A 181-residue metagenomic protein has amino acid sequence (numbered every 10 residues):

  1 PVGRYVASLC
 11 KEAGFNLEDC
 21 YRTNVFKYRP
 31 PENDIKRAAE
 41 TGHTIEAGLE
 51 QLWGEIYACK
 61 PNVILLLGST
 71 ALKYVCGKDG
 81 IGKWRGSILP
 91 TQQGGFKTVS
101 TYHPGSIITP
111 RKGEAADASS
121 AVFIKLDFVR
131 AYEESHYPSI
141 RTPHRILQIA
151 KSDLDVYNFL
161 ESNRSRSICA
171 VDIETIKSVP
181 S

Functional and structural regions predicted by a protein language model:
P1, A13, P138-S181: Conserved RNase H-like, two-metal-ion catalytic cores of nucleic-acid enzymes
P1-P138: A polyanion-binding, active-site-adjacent surface
